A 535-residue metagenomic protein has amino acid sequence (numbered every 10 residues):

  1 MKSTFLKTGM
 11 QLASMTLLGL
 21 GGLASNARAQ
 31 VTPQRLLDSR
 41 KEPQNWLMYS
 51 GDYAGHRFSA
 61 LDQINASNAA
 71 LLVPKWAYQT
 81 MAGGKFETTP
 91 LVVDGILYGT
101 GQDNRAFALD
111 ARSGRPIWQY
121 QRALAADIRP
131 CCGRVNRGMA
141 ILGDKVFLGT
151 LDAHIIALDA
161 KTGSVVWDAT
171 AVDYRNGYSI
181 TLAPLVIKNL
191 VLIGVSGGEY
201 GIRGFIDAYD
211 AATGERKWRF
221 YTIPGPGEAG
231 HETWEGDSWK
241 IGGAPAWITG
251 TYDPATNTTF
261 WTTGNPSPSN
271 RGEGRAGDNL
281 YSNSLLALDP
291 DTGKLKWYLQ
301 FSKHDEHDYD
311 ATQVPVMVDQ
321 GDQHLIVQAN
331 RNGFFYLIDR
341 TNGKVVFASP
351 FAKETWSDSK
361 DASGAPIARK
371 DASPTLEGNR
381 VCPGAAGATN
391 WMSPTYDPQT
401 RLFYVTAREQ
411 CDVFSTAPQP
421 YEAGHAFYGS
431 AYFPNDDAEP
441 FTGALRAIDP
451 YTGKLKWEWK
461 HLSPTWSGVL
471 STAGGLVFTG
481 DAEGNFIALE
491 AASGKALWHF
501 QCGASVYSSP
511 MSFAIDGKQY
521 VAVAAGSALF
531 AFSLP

Functional and structural regions predicted by a protein language model:
V31-P74, T222-A229, A368-R369, P434-N435 (+1 more regions): Blade/loop signatures of beta-propeller domains
P43-Q44, D94-G95, G143-D144, K188-N189 (+5 more regions): Short coil/turn segments that connect the beta-strands within blades of beta-propeller domains
S59-A171, T472: N-terminal cofactor/phosphate-binding cores enriched in small/glycine residues, especially glycine-rich loops such as
Y78-T89, Q119-A140, V165-A183, Y200 (+11 more regions): Extracytoplasmic beta-rich repeat domains
A111-S113, D159-T162, A211-T213, P290-T292 (+4 more regions): Short loop/turn segments that connect beta-strands within beta-propeller blades
F205-E215, D278-T292, G443-D449: Beta-propeller blade signature
D437-K495: Loop/turn-rich, solvent-exposed surfaces of beta-rich toroidal or solenoidal domains
S508-P535: Blade-level signature of beta-propeller repeat domains, shared across WD40, Kelch, NHL, RCC1 and BNR/Asp-box propellers
